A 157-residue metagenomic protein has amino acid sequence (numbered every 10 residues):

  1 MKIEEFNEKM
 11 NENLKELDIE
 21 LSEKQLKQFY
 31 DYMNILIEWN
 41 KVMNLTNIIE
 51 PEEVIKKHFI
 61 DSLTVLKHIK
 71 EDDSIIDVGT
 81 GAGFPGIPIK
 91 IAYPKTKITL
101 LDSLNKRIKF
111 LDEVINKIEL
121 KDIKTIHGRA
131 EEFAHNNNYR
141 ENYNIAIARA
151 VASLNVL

Functional and structural regions predicted by a protein language model:
M1-K2, F6-D72, I76, K109 (+1 more regions): Class I SAM-dependent transferase core
E52, K70, I91-P94, V156: Ubiquitous "structural anchor" signal
V78-T80: Conserved beta-strand/loop positions that form the S-adenosyl-L-methionine
A82-K95: Conserved SAM-binding loop of SAM-dependent methyltransferases across substrates and taxa, primarily the Class I
K95-T99, S103-L157: S-adenosylmethionine
